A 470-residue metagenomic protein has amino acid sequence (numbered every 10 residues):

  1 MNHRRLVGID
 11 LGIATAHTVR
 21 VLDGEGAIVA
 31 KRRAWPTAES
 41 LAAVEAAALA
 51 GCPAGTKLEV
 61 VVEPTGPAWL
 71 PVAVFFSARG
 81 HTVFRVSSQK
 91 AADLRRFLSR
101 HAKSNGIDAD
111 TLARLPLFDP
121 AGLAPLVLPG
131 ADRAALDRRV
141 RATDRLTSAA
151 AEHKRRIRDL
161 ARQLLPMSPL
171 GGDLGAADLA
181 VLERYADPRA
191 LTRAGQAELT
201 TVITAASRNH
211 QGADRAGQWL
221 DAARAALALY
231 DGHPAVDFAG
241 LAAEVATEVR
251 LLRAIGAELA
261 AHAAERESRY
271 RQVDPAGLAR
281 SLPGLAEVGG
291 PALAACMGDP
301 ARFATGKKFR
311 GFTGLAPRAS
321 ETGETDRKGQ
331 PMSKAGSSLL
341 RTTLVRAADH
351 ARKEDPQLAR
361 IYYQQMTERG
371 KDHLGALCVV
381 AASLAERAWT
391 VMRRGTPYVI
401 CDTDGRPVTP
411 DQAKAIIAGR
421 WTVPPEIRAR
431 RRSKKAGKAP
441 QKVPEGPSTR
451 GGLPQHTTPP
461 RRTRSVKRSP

Functional and structural regions predicted by a protein language model:
M1-P470: A detector of single, family-specific signature residues that are central to catalytic or substrate-handling motifs
